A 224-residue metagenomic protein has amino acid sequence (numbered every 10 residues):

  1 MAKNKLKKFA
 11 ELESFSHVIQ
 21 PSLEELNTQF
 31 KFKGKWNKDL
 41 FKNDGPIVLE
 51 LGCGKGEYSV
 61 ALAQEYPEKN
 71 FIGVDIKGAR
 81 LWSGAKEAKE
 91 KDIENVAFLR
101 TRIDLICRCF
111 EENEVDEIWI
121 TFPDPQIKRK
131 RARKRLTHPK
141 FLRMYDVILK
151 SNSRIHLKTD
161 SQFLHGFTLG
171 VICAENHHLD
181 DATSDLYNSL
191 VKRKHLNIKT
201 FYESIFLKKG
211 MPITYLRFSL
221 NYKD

Functional and structural regions predicted by a protein language model:
M1-I47, E57-Q64: S-adenosyl-L-methionine
G52-G54: Class I SAM-dependent methyltransferase "Motif I" SAM/SAH-binding loop
K77: Conserved SAM/SAH-binding beta-strand->alpha-helix loop
A85-E112: S-adenosyl-L-methionine
R108-E117, F122: A short acidic, Gly/Pro-enriched loop at the edge of an enzyme's catalytic core that lines a small-molecule cofactor
T137-S151: A short glycine-rich, Lys/Arg-flanked "PGG" loop and its adjoining helix->strand segment in the class I
N152-T159: Conserved beta-strand signature within the Rossmann-like core of class I S-adenosyl-L-methionine
E175-D224: Class I S-adenosyl-L-methionine
